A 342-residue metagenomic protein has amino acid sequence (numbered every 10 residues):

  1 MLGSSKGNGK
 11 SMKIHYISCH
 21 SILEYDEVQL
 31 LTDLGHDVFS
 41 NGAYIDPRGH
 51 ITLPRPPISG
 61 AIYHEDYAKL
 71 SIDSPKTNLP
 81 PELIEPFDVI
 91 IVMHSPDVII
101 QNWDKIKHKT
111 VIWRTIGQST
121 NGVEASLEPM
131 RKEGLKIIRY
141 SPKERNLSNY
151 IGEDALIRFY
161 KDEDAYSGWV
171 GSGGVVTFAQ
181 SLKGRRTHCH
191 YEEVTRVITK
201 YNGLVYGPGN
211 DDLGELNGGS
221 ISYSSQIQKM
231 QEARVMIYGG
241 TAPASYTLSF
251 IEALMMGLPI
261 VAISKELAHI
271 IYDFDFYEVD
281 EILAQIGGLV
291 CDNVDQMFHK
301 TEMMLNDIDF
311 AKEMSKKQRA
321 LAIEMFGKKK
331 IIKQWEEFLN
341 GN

Functional and structural regions predicted by a protein language model:
Q29-T32, F39-L135, K143: Extended catalytic core of nucleotide-activated donor transferases of GT-like folds
Y44-D46, G117-S119, K143-R145, G152-Y166 (+2 more regions): Short beta-strand->alpha-helix junction loop in the catalytic core of nucleotide-activated group-transfer enzymes
F159-Y223: Conserved catalytic-core segment of nucleotide-activated headgroup transferases in glycan assembly
I227, F250-M255, H269: Short alpha-helical segment that forms part of, or immediately flanks, the ligand-binding pocket in carbohydrate-active
Q231-S245, L258: Acidic donor-binding loop of glycosyltransferase active sites
P259-I270: Short hydrophobic beta-strand element within catalytic cores of glycosyltransferases and related nucleotide-activated
I270-E302: Change "using UDP/GDP/dTDP sugars" to "using nucleotide sugars
D292, N306-N340: A charged, aromatic-enriched C-terminal amphipathic alpha-helix characteristic of glycosyltransferases across folds
